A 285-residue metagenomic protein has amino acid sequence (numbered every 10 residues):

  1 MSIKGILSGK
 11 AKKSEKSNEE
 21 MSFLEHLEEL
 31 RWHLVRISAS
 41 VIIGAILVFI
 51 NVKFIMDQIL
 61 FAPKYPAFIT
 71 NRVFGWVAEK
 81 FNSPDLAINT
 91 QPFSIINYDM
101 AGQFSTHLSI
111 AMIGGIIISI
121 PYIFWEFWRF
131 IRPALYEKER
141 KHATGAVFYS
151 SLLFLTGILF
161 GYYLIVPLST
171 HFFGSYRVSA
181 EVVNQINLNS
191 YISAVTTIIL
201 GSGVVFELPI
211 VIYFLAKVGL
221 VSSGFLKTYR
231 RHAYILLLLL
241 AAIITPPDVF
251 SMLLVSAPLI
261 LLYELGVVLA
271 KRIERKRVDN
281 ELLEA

Functional and structural regions predicted by a protein language model:
M1-A285: Membrane topogenic/interface segments and analogous intrinsically disordered interaction regions
